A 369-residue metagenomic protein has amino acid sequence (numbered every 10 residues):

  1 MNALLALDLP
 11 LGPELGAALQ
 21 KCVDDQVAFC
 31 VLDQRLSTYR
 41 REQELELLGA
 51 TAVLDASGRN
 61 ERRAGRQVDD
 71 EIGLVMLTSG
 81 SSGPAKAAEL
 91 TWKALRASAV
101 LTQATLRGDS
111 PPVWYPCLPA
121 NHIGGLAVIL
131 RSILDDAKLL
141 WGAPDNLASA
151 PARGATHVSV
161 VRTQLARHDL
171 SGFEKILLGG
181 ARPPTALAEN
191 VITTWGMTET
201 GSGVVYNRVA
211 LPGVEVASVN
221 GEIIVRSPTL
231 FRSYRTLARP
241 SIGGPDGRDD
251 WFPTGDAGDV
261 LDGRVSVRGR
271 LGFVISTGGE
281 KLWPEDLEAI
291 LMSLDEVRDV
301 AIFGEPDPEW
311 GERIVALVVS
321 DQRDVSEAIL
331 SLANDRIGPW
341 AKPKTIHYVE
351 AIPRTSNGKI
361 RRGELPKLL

Functional and structural regions predicted by a protein language model:
M1-L36, P116-P119: Conserved AMP-binding/adenylate-forming
Y39, L54-I72, E89, A97-A99: Flexible, low-complexity linker/hinge segments
E46-L54, K86-H168: AMP-binding/adenylate-forming
N60-L77, R107-V113, K175: Conserved pre-ATP/AMP-binding loop-to-beta segment of ANL
I72-A87, A181, T198-E199: Conserved adenylation A10 loop of the ANL superfamily
H157-V160, L165-A210, E215-A217, I224: Gly/Ser/Thr-rich phosphate-binding loop
A210, V219-D250, R270, E280-L282: Conserved ATP/PPi-binding loop(s) of AMP-dependent carboxylate-activating enzymes
S227, D250, G255-A341, G358 (+1 more regions): AMP-binding/adenylate-forming catalytic core of the ANL superfamily
